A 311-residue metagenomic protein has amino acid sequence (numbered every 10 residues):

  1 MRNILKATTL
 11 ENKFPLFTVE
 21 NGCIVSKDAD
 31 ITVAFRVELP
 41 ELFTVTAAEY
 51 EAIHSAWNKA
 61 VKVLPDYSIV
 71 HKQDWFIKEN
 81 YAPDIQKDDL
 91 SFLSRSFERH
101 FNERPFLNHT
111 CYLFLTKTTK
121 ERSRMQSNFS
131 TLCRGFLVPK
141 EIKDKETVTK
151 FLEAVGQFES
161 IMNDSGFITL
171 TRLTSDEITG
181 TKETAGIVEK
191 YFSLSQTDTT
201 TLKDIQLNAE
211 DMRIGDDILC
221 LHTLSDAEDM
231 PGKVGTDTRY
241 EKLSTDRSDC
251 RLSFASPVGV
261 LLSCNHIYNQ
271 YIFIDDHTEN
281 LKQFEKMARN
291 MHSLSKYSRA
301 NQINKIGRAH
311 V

Functional and structural regions predicted by a protein language model:
M1-R308: Extended, folded cores of ATP/NTP-driven motor/assembly subunits in large transport and secretion machines
